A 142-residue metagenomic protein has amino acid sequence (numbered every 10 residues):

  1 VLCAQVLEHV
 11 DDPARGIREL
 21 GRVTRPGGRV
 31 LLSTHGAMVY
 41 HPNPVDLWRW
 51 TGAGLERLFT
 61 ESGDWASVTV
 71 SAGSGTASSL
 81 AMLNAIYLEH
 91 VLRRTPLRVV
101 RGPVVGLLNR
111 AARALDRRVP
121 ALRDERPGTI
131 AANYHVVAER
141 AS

Functional and structural regions predicted by a protein language model:
V1-H41, G52, V136-A138: Conserved SAM-binding loop
H9, W48, P127-A131: Aromatic-acidic/polar surface patches that form glycan- and anion
G28, W65-A66: A structural micro-motif
G36, G63, S74, R140-S142: Non-catalytic surface loops within mature trypsin-like serine protease
P42-D46: Short, solvent-exposed loop/turn segments at secondary-structure boundaries
L47-G63, T69: Short alpha-helix
T69-G75: Acidic carboxylate-rich catalytic motifs and surrounding loops in phosphoryl-/glycosyl-chemistry enzymes
A77-S142: A C-terminal cap/extension of S-adenosyl-L-methionine-dependent methyltransferases that defines the acceptor-substrate
